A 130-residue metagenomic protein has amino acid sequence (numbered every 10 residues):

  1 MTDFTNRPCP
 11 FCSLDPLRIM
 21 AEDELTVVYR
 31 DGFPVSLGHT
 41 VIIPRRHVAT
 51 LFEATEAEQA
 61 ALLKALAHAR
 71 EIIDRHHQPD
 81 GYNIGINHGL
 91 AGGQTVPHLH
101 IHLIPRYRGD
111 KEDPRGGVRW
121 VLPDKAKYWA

Functional and structural regions predicted by a protein language model:
M1-A130: HIT superfamily nucleotide-processing domains
